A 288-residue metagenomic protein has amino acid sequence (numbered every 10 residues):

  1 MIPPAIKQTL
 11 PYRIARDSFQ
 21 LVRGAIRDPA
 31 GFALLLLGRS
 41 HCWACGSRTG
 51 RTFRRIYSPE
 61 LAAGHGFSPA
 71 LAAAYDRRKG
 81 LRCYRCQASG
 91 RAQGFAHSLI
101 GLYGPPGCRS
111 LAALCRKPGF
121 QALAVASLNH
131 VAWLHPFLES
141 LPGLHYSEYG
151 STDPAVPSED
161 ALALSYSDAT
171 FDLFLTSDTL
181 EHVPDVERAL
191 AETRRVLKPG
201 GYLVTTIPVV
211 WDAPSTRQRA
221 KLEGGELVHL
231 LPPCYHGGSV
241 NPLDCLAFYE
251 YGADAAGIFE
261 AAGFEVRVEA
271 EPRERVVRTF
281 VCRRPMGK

Functional and structural regions predicted by a protein language model:
M1-S18: Boundary detector for helix-to-coil junctions that initiate low-complexity/charged tails
P3, Q20, R27-S40, A44-S47 (+3 more regions): S-adenosyl-L-methionine-dependent methyltransferase catalytic module, highlighting the catalytic core
G24-P118: N-terminal juxtadomain amphipathic helix that follows a signal peptide/anchor or precedes a small N-terminal auxiliary
F120-V131: Conserved class I S-adenosyl-L-methionine
L138-F171, R188, V209, R217 (+1 more regions): Adenosine-cofactor binding site in Rossmann-like domains, unifying the SAM/SAH pocket of S-adenosylmethionine-dependent
F174-L175: Hydrophobic beta-strand segment of the Class I
D178-H182: Short catalytic micro-motifs in class I SAM-dependent methyltransferases
